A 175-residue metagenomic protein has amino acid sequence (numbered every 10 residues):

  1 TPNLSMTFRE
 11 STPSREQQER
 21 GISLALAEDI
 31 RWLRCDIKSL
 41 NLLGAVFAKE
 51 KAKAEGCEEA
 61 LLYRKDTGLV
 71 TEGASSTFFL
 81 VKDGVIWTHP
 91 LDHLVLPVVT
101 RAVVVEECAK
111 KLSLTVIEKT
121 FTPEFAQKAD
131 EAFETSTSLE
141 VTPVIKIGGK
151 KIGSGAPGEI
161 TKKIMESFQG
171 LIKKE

Functional and structural regions predicted by a protein language model:
T1-E175: Helix-start/capping segments and mature chain N-termini
